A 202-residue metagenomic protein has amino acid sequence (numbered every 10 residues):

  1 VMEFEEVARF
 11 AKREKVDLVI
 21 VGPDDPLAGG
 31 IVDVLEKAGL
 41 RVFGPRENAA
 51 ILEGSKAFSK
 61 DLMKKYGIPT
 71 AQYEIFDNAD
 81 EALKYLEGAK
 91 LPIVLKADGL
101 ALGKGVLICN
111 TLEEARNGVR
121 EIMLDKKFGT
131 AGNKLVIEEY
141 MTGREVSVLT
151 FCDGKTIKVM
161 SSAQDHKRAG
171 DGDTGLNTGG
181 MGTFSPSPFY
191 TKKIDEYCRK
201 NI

Functional and structural regions predicted by a protein language model:
V1-E3, E74-N78, C109: Short acidic-hydrophobic, aromatic-tinged amphipathic segments that line or gate anion-handling sites
V1-E47, D80: ATP-binding N-terminal substructure of ATP-dependent carboxylate-amine bond-forming enzymes
F4-V7, A28-V32, K56-K60, A82 (+2 more regions): A general structural signal for well-ordered alpha-helical segments in protein cores
A8-R9, I51-A57, G170-G172: Short, charged, surface-exposed secondary-structure boundary motifs
F43-G105: A conserved helix-loop-beta module that forms one wall/lid of the active-site cleft in ATP-utilizing catalytic domains
C109-I202: Internal nucleotide-binding/catalytic subdomain
